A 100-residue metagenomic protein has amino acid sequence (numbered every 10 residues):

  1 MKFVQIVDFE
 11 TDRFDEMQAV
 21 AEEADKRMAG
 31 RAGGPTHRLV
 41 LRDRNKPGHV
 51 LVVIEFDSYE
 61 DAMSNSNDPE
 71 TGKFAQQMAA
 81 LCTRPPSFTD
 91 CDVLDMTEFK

Functional and structural regions predicted by a protein language model:
M1-G72, Q76, L81-K100: Short S/T/G/P-rich N-terminal loop/turn motif that feeds into the first structured element of a domain
